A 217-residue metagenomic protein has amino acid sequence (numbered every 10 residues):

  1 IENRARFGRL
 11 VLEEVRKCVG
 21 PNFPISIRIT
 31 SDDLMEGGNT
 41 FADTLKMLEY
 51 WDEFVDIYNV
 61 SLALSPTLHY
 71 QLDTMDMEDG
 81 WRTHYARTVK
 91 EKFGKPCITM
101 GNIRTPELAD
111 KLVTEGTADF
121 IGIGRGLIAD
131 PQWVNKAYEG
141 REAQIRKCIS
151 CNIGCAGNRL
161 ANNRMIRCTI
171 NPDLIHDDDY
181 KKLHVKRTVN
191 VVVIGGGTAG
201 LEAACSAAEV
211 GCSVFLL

Functional and structural regions predicted by a protein language model:
I1-I194, T198, E202-V214: Flavin-dependent oxidoreductase catalytic cores
